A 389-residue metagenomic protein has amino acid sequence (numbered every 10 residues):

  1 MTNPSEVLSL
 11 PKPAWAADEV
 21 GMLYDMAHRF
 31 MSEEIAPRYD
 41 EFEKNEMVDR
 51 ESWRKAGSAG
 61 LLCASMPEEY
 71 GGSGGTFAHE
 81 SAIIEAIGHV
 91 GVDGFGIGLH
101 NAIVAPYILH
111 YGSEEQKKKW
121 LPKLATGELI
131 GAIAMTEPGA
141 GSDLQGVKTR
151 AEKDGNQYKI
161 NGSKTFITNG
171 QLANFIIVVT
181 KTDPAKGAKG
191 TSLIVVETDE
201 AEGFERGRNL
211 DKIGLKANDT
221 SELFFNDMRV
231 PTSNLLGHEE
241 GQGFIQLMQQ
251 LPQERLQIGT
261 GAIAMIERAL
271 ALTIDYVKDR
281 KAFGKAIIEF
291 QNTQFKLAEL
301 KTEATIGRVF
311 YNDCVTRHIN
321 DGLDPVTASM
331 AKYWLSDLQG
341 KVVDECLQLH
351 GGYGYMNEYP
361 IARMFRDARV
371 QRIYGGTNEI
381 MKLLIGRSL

Functional and structural regions predicted by a protein language model:
M1-G94, Y111-Q116, K123-E128, D143-L144 (+4 more regions): Alpha-helical interface subdomain recognition
G60, I83-G88, T180, V196-A201 (+1 more regions): Short Ser/Thr-interspersed hydrophobic loop/turn segments at strand-loop and sheet-helix junctions that line or gate
I97, L124, G139-S142, F166-N169 (+2 more regions): Short Gly/Pro-enriched turn/cap motifs at secondary-structure boundaries
A102-Y111: Helix-loop "lid/cap" segments that line or gate small-molecule binding pockets
G127-M135: A short, Trp-centered hydrophobic/proline-enriched beta-strand micro-motif
G146, A201-R229: Flexible, small-/acidic-enriched active-site or ligand-binding loops
Q157, N161-R206: A short core secondary-structure module
D227-I245: Long, acidic (Asp/Glu-rich), low-complexity accessory segments flanking structured domains
